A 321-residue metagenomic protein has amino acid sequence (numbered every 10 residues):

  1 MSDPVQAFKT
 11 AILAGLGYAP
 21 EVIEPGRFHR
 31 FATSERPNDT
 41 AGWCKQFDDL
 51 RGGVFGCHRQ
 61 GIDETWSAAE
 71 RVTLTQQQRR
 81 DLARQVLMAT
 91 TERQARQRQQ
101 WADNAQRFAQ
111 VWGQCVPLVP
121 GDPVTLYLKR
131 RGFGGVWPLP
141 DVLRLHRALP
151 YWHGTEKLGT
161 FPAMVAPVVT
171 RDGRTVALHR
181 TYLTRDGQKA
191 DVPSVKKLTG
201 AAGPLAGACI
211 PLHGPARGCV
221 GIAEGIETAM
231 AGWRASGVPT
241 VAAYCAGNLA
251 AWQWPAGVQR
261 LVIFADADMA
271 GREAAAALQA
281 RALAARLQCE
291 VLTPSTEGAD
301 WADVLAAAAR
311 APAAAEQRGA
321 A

Functional and structural regions predicted by a protein language model:
M1-R130, M269, E273, E290: Non-catalytic accessory segments of DNA primases and related replication-initiation nucleases
M1-V5, E64-S67, Q188, R217-G221 (+1 more regions): TOPRIM fold recognition
G15, R130-G134, R234-A235, A284: Residues at alpha-helix termini
H29-D39, R147-T155, A299-V304: Short, solvent-exposed polar/charged micro-motifs at secondary-structure junctions
P117-D122, G134-V142, V176: Short secondary-structure capping/junction motifs at helix and strand boundaries
G134-G159: Short, basic/aromatic recognition patches
W152-A256: Phosphate-handling DNA/RNA-contact segment within nucleic-acid enzymes
